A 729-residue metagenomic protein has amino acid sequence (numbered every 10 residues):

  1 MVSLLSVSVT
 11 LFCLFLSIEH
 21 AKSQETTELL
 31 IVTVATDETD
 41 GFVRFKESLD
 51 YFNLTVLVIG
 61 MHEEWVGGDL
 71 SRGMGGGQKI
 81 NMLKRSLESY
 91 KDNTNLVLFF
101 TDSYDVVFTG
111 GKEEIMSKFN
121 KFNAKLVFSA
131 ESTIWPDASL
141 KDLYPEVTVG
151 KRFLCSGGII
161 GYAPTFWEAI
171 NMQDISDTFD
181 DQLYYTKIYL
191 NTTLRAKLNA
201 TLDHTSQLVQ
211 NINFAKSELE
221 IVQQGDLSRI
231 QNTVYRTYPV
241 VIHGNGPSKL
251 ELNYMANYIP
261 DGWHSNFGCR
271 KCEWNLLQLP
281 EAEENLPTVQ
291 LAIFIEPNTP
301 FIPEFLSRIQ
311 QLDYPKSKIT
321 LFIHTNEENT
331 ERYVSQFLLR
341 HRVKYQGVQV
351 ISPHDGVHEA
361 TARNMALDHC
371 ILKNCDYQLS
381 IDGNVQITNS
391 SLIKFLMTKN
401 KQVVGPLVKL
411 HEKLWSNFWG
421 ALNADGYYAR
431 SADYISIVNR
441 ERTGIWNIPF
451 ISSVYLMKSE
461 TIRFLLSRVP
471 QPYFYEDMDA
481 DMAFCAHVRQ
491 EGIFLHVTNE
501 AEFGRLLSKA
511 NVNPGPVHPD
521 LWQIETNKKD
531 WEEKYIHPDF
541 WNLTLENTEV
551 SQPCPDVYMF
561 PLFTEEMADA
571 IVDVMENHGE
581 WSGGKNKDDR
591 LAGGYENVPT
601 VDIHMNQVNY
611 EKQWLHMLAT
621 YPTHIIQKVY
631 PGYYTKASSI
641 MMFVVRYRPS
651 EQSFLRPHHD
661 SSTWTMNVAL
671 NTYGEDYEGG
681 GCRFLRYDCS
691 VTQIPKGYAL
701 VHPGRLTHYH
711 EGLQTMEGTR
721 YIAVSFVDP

Functional and structural regions predicted by a protein language model:
V2-V97, G268-H354: N-terminal anchoring/stem segment of glycosyltransferases
D40-D181, N191-I212, I221-Q224: Lumenal/extracellular "mature" regions of secretory-pathway glycan-modifying transferases
L83-V97, T361-Y377: Active-site nucleotide-sugar/metal-binding loop of Leloir-type enzymes
N95-Y104, N374-T388: Short beta-strand-to-loop acidic/aromatic patch adjacent to the donor-nucleotide binding site
I115-K187, N191, L367, V385-Y473: Conserved catalytic core of nucleotide-sugar-dependent glycosyltransferases
K151-C272, I435-D520: Catalytic core and acceptor-binding pocket of nucleotide-sugar-dependent glycosyltransferases
N547-Y634: Non-heme Fe(II)/2-oxoglutarate
A619-P729: Catalytic core of non-heme Fe(II) oxygenases with the double-stranded beta-helix
